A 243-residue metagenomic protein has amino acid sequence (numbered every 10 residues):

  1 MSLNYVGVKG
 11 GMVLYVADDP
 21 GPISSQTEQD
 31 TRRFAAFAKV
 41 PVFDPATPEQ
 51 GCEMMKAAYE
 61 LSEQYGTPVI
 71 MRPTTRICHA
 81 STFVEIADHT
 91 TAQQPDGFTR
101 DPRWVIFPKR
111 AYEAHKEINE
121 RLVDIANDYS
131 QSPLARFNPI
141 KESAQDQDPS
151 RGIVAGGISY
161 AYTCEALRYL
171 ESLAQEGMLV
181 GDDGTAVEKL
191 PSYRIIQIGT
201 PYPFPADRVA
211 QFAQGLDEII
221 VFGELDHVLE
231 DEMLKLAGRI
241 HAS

Functional and structural regions predicted by a protein language model:
M1-E63: Thiamine diphosphate
K9, G66-P68, L190: Short secondary-structure junction motifs
L14-Y15, F43-P45, E53, V69-P73 (+3 more regions): General beta-strand structural signal in soluble alpha/beta enzymes
V16-F37, A126-S243: Thiamine diphosphate
M54, L61, T75, Q211-F212: CheY-like receiver
Y65-A144: Conformationally flexible catalytic loops at phosphate/diphosphate-handling active centers
